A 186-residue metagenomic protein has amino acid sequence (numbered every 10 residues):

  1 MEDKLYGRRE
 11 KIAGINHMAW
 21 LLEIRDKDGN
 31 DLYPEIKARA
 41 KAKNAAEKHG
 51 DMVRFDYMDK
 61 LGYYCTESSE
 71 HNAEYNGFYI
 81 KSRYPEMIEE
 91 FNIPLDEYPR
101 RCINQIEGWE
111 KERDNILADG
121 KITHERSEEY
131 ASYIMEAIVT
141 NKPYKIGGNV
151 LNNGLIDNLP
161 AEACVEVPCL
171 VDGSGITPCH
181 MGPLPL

Functional and structural regions predicted by a protein language model:
E2-L186: Long, compositionally biased stretches enriched for glycine and/or charged residues
